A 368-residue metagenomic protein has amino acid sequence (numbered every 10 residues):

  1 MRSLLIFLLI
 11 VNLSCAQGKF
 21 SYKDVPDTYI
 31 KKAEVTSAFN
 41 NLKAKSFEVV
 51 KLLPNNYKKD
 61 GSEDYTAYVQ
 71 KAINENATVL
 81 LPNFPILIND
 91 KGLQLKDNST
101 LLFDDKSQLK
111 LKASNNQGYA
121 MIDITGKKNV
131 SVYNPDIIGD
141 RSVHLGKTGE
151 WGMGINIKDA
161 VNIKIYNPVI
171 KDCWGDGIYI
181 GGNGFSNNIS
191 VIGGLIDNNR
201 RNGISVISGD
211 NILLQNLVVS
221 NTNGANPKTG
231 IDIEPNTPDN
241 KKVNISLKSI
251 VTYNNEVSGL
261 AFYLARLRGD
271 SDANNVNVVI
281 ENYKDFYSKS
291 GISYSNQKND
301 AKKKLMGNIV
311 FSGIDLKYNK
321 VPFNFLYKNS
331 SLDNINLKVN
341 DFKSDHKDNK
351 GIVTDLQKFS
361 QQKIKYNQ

Functional and structural regions predicted by a protein language model:
M1-F20: Bacterial Sec-dependent N-terminal signal peptides
A16-S46: Sec-dependent signal peptide cleavage junction
V25, Y29-S37, S330-Q368: Acidic, glycine- and Ser/Thr-rich low-complexity intrinsically disordered tracts in extracellular/secreted proteins
L53-L80: Acidic Gly/Asp/Thr-rich repetitive segments characteristic of extracellular carbohydrate-active and adhesion proteins
T66-E75, I86-L102, K110-Y133, S142-N162 (+2 more regions): Extracellular beta-strand-rich solenoid/capping regions of secreted or surface-exposed proteins that bind or remodel
N89-K91, D105, L111-A120, R141-T148 (+8 more regions): Short glycine/acidic-rich loop motifs that flank beta-strands on beta-rich extracellular proteins
T100, D104-S107, K128-G139, V161-D172 (+7 more regions): Right-handed parallel beta-helix
I155-N156, N236-P238, L267-D270, K298-K302 (+1 more regions): Tandem-repeat/low-complexity and Cys-motif detector
